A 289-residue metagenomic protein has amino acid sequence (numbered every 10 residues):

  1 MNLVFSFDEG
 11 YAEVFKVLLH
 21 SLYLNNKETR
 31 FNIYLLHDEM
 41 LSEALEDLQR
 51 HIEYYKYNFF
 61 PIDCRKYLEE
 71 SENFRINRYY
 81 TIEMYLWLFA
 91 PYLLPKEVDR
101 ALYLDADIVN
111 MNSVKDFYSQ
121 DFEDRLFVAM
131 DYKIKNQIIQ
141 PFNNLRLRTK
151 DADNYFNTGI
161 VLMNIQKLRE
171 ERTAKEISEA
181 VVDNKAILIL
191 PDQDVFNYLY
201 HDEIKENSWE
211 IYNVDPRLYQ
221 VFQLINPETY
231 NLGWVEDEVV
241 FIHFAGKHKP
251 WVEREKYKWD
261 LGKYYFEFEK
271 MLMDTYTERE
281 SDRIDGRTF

Functional and structural regions predicted by a protein language model:
M1, F7, V14-V17, I165-F289: A glycosyltransferase accessory/donor-loop signature
S21-T29: Short, acidic, metal-binding catalytic loop of nucleotide-sugar glycosyltransferases
N32-E39, A129-D131: Short internal beta-strands
R50-L93: Active-site-proximal specificity loops/subdomain of glycosyltransferases
A101: Short aromatic/hydrophobic "clamp" motif used to bind/position activated sugar donors
L104: Catalytic metal- and UDP-sugar-binding loop of GT-A-like glycosyltransferases, i.e., residues flanking the conserved
I108-F142: Conserved donor-nucleotide/metal-binding helix-loop-beta segment in metal-dependent transferases, i.e., the alpha-helix
T149-I160: A recurrent flexible, glycine/aromatic-enriched loop bordering the glycosyltransferase active site that acts as
